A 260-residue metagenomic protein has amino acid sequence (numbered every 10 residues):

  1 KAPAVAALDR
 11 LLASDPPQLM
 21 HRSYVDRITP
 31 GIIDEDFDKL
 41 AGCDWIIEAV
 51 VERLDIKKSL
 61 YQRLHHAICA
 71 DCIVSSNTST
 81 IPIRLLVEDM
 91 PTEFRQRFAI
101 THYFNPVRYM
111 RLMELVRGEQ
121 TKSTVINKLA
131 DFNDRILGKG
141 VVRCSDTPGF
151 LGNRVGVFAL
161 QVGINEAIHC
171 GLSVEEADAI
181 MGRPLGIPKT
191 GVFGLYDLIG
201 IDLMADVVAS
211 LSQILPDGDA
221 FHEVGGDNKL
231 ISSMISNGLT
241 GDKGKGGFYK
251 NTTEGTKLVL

Functional and structural regions predicted by a protein language model:
K1-L260: N-terminal glycine-rich phosphate-binding loop for ADP-containing cofactors
